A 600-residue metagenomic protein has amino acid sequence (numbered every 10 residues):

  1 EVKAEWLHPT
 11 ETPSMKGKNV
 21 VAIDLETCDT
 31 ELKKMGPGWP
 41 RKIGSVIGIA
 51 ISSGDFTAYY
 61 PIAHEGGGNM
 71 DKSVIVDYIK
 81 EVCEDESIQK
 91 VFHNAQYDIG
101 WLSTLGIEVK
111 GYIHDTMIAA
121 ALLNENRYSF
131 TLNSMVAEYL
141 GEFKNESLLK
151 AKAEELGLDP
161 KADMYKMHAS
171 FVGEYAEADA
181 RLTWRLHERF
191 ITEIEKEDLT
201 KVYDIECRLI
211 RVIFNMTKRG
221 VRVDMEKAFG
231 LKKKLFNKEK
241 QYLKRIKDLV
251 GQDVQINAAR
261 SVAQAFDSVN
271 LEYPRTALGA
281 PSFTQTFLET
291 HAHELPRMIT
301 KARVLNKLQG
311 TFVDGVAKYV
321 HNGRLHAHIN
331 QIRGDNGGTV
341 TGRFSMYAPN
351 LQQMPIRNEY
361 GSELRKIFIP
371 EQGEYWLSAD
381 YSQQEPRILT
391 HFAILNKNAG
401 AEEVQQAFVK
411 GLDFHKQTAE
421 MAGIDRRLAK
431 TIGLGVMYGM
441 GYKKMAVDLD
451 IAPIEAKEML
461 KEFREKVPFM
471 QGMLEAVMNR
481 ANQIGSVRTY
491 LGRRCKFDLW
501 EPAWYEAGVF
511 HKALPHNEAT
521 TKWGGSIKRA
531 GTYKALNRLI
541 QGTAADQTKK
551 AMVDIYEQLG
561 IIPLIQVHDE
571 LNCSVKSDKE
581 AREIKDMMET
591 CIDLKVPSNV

Functional and structural regions predicted by a protein language model:
E1-E65, K110, R127, A137-L140 (+11 more regions): Conserved "right-hand" nucleotidyltransferase catalytic core of DNA-directed polymerases
A22, S87-A95, S378: Acidic beta-strand-to-loop metal/phosphate-binding motif
D29-L32, I49, Q96-I107, A119-L123 (+3 more regions): Short active-site loop/helix that positions an aromatic residue
G54-K90: Nucleic-acid-processing active sites and adjacent nucleic-acid-binding tracks, predominantly divalent metal-dependent
E108-E125, L132-S134, G411-K416: Conserved beta-strand -> loop -> alpha-helix junction used to position metal-binding or nucleic-acid-contacting
A178-R185, Y533-Y556: Conserved pre-motif C helix in the palm subdomain of viral-like polymerases
D448, N572-K576: Short hydrophobic/aromatic beta-strand micro-patches that form the beta-sheet surface supporting nucleotide- or nucleic
K466-V467, D586-V596: A common structural junction motif
